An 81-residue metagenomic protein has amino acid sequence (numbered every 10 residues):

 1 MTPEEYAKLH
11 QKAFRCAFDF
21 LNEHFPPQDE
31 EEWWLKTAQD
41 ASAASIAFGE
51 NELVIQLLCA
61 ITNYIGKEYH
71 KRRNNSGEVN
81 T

Functional and structural regions predicted by a protein language model:
M1-E31, E78: N-terminal acidic leader/helix
K12-C16, K36, A43, A60 (+1 more regions): Charged, amphipathic alpha-helical oligomerization/scaffolding segments
E30-F48: Amphipathic, non-membrane alpha-helical rod segments
I46-S76: Short, charged early-sequence alpha-helical segments and their helix-coil boundaries
